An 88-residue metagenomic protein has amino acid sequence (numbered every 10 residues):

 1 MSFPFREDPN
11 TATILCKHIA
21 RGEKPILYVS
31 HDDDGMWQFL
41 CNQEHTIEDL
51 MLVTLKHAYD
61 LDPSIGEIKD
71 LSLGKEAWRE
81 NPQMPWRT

Functional and structural regions predicted by a protein language model:
M1-C16: Negatively charged, low-complexity tracts enriched in Asp/Glu with abundant Ser/Thr
S2, P25, D34-M36, K56 (+1 more regions): Generic intrinsically disordered, low-complexity segments enriched for polar/acidic and small residues
F3-P4, K24, L61-T88: Short, surface-exposed polybasic-aromatic patches that bind anionic ligands, especially phosphate groups
T11-T13, T46, T54, T88: Residue-identity detector for threonine
A12-W37: Amphipathic, interaction-prone secondary-structure segments
S30-L73: Acidic, aromatic-enriched beta-alpha/helix-loop junctions
